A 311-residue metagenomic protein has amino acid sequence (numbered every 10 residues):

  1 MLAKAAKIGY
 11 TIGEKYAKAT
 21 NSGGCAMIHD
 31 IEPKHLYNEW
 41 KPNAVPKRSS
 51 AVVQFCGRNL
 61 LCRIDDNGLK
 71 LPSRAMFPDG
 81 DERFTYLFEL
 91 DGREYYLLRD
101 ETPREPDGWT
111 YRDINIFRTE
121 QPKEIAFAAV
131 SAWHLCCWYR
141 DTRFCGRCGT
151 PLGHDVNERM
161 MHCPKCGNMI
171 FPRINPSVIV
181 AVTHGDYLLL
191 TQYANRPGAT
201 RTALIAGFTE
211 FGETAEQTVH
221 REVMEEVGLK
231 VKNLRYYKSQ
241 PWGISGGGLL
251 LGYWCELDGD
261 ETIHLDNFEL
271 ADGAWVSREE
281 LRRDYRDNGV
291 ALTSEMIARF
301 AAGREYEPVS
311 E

Functional and structural regions predicted by a protein language model:
A3, K7-T11, Y16-K18, Y37: Short, positively charged and aromatic/hydrophobic N-terminal segments
Y16, N21-T142, G153, P197-T202 (+3 more regions): Nudix hydrolase/Nudix homology domain
Y86, E94, R159-M161, P176-V178 (+1 more regions): Short beta-strand micro-motifs in enzyme catalytic cores
S131-A181: Cys/His-rich short segments
M161-A203, F208-T209, K230, R235-Y236 (+1 more regions): N-terminal strand-loop-strand
I205, V219, V223: Hydrophobic alpha-helical positions that pack around
E213: Surface-exposed, charge/polar-rich loops and edge strands
Q240-I263: Active-site-adjacent beta-strand/loop module that shapes the phosphate/pyrophosphate-binding cleft
